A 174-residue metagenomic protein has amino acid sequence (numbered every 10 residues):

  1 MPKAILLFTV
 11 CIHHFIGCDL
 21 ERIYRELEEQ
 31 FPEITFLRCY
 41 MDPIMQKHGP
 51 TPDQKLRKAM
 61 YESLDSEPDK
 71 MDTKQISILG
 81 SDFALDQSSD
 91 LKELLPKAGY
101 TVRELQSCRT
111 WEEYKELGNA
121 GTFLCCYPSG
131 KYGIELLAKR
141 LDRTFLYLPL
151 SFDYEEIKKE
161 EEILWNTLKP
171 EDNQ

Functional and structural regions predicted by a protein language model:
M1-Q174: An N-terminal assembly and electron-transfer interface module characteristic of large anaerobic redox and radical
